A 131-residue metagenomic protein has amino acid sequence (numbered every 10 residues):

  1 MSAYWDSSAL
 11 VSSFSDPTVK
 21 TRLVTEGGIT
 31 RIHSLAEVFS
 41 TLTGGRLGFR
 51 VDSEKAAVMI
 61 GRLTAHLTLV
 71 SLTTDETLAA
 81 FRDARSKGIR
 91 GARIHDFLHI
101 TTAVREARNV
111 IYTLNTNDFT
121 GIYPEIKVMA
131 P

Functional and structural regions predicted by a protein language model:
M1-S2, I100-P131: Acidic, PIN/NYN-like endoribonuclease modules and their adjacent C-terminal/linker elements
M1-S34, G45-V58: Short, well-structured N-terminal submotif of metal-dependent ribonuclease cores
W5-D6, T30-R31, A92-I94, N115-T116 (+1 more regions): Histidine- and aromatic-rich ligand-binding microenvironments
L10, S34, E76, L98-H99 (+1 more regions): Alpha-helix capping/helix-boundary segments
F14-S15, L42, N115, Y123: Short, flexible helix/strand-to-coil boundary loops that buttress conserved ligand/catalytic motifs in alpha/beta
D52, I60-T77, F81, K87 (+1 more regions): Short acidic, glycine/proline-enriched helix-loop-strand junctions
T68-L114: Active-site neighborhoods of divalent-metal-dependent phosphate/nucleic-acid chemistry enzymes
